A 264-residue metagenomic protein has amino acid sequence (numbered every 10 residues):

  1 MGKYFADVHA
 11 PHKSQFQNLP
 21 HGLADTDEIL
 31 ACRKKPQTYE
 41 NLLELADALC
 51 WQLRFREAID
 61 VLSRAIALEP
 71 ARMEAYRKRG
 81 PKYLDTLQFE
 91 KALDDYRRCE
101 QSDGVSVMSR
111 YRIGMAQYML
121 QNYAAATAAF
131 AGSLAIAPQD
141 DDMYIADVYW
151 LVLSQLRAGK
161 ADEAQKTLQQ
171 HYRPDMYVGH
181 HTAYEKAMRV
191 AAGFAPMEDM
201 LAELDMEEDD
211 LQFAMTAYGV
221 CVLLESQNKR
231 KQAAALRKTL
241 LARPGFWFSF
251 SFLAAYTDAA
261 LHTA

Functional and structural regions predicted by a protein language model:
T26-R33, L62, F89, Y96 (+2 more regions): Hydrophobic/aromatic packing residues within the alpha-helices of TPR/SEL1-like helical repeat arrays
A31-C32, R64-A65, R98-C99, S133 (+2 more regions): Canonical positions in the second alpha-helix
K34, L68, S102, I136-D140 (+3 more regions): Structural marker of alpha-solenoid helical repeat scaffolds
D47, P81, M115, L153-L156 (+3 more regions): Residue-level recognition of tetratricopeptide repeat
